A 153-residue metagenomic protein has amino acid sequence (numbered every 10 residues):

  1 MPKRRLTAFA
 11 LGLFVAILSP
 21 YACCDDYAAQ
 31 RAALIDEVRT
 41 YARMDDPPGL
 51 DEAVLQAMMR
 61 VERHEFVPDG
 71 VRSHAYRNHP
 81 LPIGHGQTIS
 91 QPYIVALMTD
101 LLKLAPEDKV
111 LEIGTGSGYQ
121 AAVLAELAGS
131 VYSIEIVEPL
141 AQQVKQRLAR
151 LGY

Functional and structural regions predicted by a protein language model:
M1-A10: Bacterial N-terminal signal peptides that target proteins for export
F9, I83, L111-T115: Generic detector of intrinsically disordered, low-complexity, polar/charged segments
A10-G12, A22: Cleavable N-terminal signal peptides
C23-K109, L127, Q142: Class I SAM-dependent transferase core
K103-Y153: Conserved nucleotide-cofactor-binding alpha/beta core module
